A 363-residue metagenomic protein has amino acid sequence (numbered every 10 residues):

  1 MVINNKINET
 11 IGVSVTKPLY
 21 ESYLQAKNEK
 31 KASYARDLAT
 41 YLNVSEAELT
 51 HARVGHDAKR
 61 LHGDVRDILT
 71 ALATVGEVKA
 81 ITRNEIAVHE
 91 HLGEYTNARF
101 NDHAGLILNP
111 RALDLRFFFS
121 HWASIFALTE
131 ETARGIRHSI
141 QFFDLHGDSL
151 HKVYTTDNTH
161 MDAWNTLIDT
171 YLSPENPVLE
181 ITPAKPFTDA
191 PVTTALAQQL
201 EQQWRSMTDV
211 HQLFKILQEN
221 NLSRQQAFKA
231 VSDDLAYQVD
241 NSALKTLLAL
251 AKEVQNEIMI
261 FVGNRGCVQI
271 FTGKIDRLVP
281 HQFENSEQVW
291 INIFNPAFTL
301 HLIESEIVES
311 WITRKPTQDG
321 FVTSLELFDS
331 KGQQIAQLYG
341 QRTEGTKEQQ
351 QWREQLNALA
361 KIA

Functional and structural regions predicted by a protein language model:
V2-A47, H51-G55, Q255-C267, G273-V279 (+1 more regions): C-terminal functional regions that serve as terminal interaction/effector modules
V2-G135, A363: An N-terminus-focused feature that recognizes amino-terminal "leader" regions
V2-I11, L24-E29, I107, D114-K215 (+1 more regions): Hydrophobic, ordered structural segments
N28-R53, L196-Q238: N-terminal, charged amphipathic alpha-helical interaction modules
G55-N84, E131-T132, A236-V268, T313-F321: DNA polymerase processivity clamps
A71-A73, L113-F118, E131-H138, K252 (+3 more regions): Short, low-complexity cationic-aromatic patches
V88, G147-K152, V268-Q269, G332-A336: Short loop/beta submotifs within extracellular cysteine-rich repeat domains
Q212-Q288, I293-F294: Long, positively charged binding patches that form subdomain-scale interaction surfaces for polyanionic ligands
